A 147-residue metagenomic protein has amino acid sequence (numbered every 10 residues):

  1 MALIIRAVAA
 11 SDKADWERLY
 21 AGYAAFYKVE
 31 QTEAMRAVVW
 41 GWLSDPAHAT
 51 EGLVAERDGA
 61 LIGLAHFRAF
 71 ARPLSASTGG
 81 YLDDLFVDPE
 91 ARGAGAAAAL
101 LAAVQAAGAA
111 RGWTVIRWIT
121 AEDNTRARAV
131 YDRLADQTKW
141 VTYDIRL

Functional and structural regions predicted by a protein language model:
I4-R18: A short beta-loop-alpha structural element at the N-terminal edge of CoA-dependent acyl/N-acetyltransferase catalytic
R18-Q31, P73: Helix-loop element at the rim of GNAT/NAT acetyltransferase active sites that forms part of the acceptor-substrate
Q31-G52: Active-site rim helix/loop that mediates acceptor-substrate recognition in acyltransferases
V54, A60-R68: Conserved beta-strand in the GNAT
A91, G95-A103: Conserved acetyl-CoA pyrophosphate-binding loop and the N-cap/start of the following alpha-helix in GNAT-like
A98, E122-V141: Conserved active-site alpha-helix within GNAT-family acetyltransferase domains
A109-I119: Conserved GNAT acetyl-CoA-binding A-motif
R117-A127, R146-L147: Conserved beta-strand-loop-alpha-helix junction that forms the acyl-donor binding cleft
